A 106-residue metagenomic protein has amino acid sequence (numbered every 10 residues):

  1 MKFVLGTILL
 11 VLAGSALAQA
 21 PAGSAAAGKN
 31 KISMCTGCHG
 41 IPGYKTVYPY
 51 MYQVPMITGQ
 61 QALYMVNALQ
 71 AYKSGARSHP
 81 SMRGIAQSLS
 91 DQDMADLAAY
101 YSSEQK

Functional and structural regions predicted by a protein language model:
M1-L10: Sec-dependent signal peptide recognition, specifically the positively charged N-region followed immediately by
A13-S15: N-terminal signal peptide c-region/cleavage motif recognized by signal peptidases
A20-G23, K29-V54, S74-S81, S103-K106: Periplasmic/extracellular electron-transfer cofactor-ligation site, primarily the c-type cytochrome heme-c attachment
G23, Q60, Q92: Residue-level signal for the nucleotide or nucleotide-sugar donor/cofactor binding architecture
M56-G59, S88: Short, conserved sequence motifs enriched in acidic/basic residues, glycine, and aromatics that mark functional "hot
I57, Y64-M65, L69, M82 (+1 more regions): Short, structured motif recognition centered on aromatic/hydrophobic residues
L63, S74-R77, I85-K106: C-terminal capping alpha-helices of c-type cytochrome domains
